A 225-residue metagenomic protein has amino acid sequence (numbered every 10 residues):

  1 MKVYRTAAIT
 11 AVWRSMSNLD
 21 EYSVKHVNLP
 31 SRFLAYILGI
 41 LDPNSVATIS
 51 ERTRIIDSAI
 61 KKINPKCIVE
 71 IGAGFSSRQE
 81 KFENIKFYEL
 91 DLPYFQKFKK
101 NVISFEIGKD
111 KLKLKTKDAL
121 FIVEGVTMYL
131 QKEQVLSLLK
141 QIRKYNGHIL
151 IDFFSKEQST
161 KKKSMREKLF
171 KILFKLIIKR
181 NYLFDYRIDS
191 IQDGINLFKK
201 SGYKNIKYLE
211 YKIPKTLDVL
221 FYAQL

Functional and structural regions predicted by a protein language model:
M1-V69, F75-F105: Rossmann-like AdoMet
K109-K117: Short amphipathic alpha-helix with an adjacent loop that forms part of the alpha/beta core around
K111, Y129-Y145: A short, conserved alpha-helix within the catalytic core of class I
F121-I122: A conserved beta-strand element that flanks and buttresses the S-adenosyl-L-methionine
R143-Q158: Conserved beta-strand signature within the Rossmann-like core of class I S-adenosyl-L-methionine
K163-I188: Conserved Class I S-adenosyl-L-methionine
Y182-Y208: Short alpha-helix
E210-L225: Core SAM-dependent methyltransferase catalytic element
